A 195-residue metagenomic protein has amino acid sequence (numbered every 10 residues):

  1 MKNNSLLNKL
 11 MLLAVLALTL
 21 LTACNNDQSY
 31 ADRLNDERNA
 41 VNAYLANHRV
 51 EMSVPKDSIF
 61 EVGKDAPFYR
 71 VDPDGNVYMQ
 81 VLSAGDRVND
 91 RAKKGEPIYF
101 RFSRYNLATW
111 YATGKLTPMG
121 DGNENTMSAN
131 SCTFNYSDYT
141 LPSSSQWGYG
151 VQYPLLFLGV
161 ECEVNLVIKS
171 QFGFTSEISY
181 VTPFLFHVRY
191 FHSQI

Functional and structural regions predicted by a protein language model:
M1-C24: Sec-dependent bacterial lipoprotein signal peptides
C24-I195: Cross-family detector of peptidyl-prolyl cis-trans isomerase
